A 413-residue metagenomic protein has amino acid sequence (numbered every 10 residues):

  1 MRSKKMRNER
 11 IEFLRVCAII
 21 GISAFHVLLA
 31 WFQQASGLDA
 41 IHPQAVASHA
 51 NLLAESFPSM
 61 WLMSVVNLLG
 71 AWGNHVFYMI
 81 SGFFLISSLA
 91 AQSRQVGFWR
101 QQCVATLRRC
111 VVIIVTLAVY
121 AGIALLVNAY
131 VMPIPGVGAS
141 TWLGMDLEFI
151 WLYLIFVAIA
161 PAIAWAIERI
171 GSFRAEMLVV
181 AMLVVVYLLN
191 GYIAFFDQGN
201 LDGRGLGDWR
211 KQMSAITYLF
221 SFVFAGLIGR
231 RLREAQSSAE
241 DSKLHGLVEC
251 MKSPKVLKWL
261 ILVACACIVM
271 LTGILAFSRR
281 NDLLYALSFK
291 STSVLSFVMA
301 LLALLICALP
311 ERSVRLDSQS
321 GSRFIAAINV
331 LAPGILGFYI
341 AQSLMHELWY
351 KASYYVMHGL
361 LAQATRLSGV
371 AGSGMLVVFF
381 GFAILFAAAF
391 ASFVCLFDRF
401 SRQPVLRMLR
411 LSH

Functional and structural regions predicted by a protein language model:
R2-G21, A105-R109, G171-M177, L257-K258 (+2 more regions): Alpha-helical transmembrane segments and their helix-start/interface "positive-inside/aromatic belt" motifs in integral
R10-S88, I113-A121: Functionally critical transmembrane alpha-helices in membrane proteins and complexes, commonly lining
P58-M60, V66-V76, S87-V127, M132-M145 (+5 more regions): Transmembrane alpha-helical segments and their boundary/interface "anchor" motifs in multi-pass integral membrane
W61-H75, G138-L152, A194-F222, L271-L302 (+1 more regions): Interfacial loop-to-helix transition and helix-capping segments at the boundaries of transmembrane helices
H75-F83, I150-P161, T217-R230, S296-A308 (+1 more regions): Hydrophobic cores of alpha-helical transmembrane segments in multi-pass inner/ER membrane proteins, independent
R109-A139, L152, F156, A160-L206 (+1 more regions): Hydrophobic membrane-embedded alpha-helices and membrane-water interface caps/short interhelical or interfacial loops
I216, R231-G334, V370: Alpha-helical transmembrane segments and terminal signal-anchor/GPI-anchor hydrophobic tails, characterized by long
A308-A332, L336-H413: C-terminal "closing" transmembrane helix and its immediate cytosolic amphipathic cap in multi-pass membrane proteins
